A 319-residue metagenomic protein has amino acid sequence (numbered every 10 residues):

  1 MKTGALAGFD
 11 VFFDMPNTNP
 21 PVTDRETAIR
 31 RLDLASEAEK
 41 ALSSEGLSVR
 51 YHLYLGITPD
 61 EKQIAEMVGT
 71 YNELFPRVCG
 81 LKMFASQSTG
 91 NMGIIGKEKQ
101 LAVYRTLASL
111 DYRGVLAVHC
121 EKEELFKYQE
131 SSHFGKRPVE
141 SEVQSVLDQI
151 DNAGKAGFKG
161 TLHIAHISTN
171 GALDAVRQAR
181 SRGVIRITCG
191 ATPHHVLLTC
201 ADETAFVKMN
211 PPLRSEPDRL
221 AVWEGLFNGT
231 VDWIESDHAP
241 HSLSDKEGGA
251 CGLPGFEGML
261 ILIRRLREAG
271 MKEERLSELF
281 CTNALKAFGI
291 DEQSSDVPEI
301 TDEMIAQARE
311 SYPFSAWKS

Functional and structural regions predicted by a protein language model:
K2-V118: Divalent-metal coordination cores built from histidine and acidic residues
G4, Y51, L81, H119 (+5 more regions): Divalent metal-coordination and catalytic microenvironments
P16-N17, V22-D24, Q63, F126-Q129 (+4 more regions): Short Asp/Glu-rich motifs
R25, K97, P212-L213, A250-E257: Short, conserved loop/turn and helix-capping segments at secondary-structure boundaries that abut family-defining
A35-L42, A153, A179-R180, R267: Conserved hydrophobic residues forming the short capping helix/wall of the S-adenosyl-L-methionine
A65-I234: Histidine/acidic residue-rich metal-binding segments in metalloenzymes
H133-K159, G225-N228, W233-I234, H238-I300 (+1 more regions): His/Asp/Glu-enriched, well-ordered alpha-helical/loop segment that forms or immediately abuts the divalent-metal
G289-Q293, A306-S319: C-terminal functional modules
